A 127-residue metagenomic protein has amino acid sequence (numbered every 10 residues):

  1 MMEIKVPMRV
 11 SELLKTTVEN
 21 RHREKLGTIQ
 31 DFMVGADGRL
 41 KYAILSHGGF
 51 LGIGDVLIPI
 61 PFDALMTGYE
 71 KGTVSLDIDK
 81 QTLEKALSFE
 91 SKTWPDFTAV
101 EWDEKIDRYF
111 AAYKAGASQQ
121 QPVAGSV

Functional and structural regions predicted by a protein language model:
M1-V127: Peripheral interaction segments used for macromolecular assembly
